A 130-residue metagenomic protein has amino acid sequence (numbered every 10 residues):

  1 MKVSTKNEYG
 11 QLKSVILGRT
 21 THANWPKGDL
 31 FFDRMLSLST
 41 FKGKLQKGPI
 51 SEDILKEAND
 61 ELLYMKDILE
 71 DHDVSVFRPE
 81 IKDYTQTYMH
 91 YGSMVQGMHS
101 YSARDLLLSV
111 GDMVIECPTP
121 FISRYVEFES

Functional and structural regions predicted by a protein language model:
M1-S130: The feature marks the mature, well-folded catalytic cores of soluble enzymes
